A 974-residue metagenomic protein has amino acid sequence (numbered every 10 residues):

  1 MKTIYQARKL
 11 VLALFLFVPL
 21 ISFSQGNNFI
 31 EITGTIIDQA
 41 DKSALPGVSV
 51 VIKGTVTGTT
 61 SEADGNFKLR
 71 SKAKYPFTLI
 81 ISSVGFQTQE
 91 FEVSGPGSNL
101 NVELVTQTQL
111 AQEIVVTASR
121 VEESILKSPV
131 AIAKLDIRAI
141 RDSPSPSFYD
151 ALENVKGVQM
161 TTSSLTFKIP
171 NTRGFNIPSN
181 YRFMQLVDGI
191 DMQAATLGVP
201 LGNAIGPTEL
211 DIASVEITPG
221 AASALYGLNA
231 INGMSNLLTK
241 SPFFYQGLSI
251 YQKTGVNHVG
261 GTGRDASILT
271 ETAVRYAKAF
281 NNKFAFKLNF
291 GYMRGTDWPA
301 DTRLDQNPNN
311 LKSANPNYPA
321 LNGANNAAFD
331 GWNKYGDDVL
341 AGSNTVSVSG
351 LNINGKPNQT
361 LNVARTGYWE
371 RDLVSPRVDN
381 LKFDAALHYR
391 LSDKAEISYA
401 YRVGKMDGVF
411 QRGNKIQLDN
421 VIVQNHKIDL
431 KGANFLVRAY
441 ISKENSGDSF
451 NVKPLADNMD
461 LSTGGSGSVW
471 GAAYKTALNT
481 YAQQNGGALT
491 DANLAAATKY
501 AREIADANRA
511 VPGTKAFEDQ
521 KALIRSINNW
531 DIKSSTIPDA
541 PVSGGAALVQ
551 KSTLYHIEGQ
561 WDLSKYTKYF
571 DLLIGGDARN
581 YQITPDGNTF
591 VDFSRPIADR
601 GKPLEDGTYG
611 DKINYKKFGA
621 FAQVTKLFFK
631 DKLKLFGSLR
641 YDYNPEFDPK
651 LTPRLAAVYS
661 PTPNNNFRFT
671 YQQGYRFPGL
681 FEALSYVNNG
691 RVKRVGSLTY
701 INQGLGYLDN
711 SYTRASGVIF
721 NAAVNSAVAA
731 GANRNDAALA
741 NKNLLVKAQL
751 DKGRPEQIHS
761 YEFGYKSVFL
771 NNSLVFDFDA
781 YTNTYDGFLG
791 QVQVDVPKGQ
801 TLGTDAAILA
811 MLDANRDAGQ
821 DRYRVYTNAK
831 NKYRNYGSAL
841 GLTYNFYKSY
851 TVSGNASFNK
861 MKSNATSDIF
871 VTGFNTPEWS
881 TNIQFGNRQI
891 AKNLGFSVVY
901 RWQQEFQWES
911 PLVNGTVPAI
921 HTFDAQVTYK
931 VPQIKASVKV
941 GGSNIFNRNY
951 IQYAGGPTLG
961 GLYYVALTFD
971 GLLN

Functional and structural regions predicted by a protein language model:
A7, A277-K283, N289-G295, V378 (+7 more regions): Conserved C-terminal beta-signal and adjacent last beta-strands/turns of outer-membrane beta-barrel proteins
F29, T33-D41, V48-K53, T78-F86 (+1 more regions): Short, acidic, small-residue-rich periplasmic hinge/interaction motif at the N-terminus of Gram-negative outer-membrane
K68-R70, I190-A221, V274: Short acidic/polar hinge/loop motifs at secondary-structure boundaries that mediate gating or recognition
R70, S124, I132, Y149-A194 (+1 more regions): Extracytoplasmic beta-strand/coil segments of soluble accessory domains associated with Gram-negative outer-membrane
N99-E103, F148-A151, K168-G174, F183-L186 (+4 more regions): N-terminal periplasmic accessory domains that precede and gate Gram-negative outer-membrane beta-barrel machines
Y245, Y251-D419: Periplasmic-side early beta-strands and strand-to-turn transitions of outer-membrane beta-barrels
L627-D631, V775-Q907, T968-L973: Gram-negative outer-membrane beta-barrel transporters
Y700-R822: Membrane-embedded beta-barrel scaffold of Gram-negative outer-membrane proteins
